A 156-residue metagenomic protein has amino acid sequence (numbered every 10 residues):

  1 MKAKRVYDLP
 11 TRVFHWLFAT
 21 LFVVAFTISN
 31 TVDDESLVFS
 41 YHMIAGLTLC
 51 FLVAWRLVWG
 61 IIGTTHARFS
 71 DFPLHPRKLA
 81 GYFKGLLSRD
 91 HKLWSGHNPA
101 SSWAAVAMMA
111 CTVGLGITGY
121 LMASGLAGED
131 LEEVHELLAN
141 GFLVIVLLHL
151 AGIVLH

Functional and structural regions predicted by a protein language model:
M1-H156: Membrane-embedded alpha-helical bundles that constitute the cytochrome b-like, heme-associated redox core of multi-pass
